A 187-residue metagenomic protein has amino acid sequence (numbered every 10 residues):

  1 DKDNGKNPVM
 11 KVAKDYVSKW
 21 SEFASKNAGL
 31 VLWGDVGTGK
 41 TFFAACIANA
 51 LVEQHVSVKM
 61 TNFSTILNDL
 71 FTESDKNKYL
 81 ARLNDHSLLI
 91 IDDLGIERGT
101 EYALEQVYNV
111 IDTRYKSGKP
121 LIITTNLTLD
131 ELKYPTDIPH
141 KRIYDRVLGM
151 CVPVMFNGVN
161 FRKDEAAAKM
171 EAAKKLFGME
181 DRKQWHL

Functional and structural regions predicted by a protein language model:
K2-F23, Q184-H186: N-terminal pre-Walker A segment at the start of P-loop NTPase domains
D3, T61, V154-F156: Hydrophobic residues at beta-strand termini and immediately following loops that shape nucleotide-binding pockets
N7-V17, W33, A48-L88, R98-E105: Short glycine-rich substrate-engagement loop in P-loop NTPases that contacts/grips substrate
A24-A44: Walker A/P-loop nucleotide-binding motif
N27-V31, L88, P120: Residue-level preference for the first positions of well-ordered beta-strands
G37, G95-I96: Catalytic acidic motif of RecA-like/P-loop NTPases
M60, I90-D92, P120-N126: Structural recognition of the conserved hydrophobic beta-strand(s) that form the central parallel beta-sheet of P-loop
I66-L70, E97-L187: Replace "adjacent to P-loop NTPase cores in ATP/GTP-dependent enzymes" with "adjacent to NTP-binding cores
